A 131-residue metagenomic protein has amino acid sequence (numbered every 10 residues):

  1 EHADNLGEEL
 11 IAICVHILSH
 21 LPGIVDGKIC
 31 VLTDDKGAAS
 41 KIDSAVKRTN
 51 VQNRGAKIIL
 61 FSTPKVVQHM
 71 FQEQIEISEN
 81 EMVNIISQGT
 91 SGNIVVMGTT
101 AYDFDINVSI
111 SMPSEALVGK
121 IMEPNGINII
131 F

Functional and structural regions predicted by a protein language model:
E1-I29, K36-F131: Active-site-proximal, substrate-binding regions of enzyme catalytic domains and RNA-binding/basic surfaces
